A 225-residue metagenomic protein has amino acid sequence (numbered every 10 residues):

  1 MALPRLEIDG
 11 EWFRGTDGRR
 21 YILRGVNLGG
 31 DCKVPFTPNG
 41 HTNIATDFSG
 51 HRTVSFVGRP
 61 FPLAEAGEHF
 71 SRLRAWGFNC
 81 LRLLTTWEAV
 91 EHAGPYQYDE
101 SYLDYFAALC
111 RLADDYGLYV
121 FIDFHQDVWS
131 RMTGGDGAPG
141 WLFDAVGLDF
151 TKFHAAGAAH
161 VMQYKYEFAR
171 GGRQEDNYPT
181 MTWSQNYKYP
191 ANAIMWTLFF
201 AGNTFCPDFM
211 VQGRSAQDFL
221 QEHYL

Functional and structural regions predicted by a protein language model:
M1-I22: N-terminal module-boundary/linker segments of secreted carbohydrate-active enzymes
R20-L23, L28-L225: Active-site mouth of glycoside hydrolases
